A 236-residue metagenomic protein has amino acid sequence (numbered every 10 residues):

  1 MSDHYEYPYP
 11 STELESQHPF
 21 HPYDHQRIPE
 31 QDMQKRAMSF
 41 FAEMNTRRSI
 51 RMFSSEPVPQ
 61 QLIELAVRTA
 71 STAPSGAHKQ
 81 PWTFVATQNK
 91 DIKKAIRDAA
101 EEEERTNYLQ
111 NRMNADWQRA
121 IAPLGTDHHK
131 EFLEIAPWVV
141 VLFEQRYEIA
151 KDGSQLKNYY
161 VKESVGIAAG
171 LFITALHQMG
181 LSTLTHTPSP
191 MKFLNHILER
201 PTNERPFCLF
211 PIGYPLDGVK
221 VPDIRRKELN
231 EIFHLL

Functional and structural regions predicted by a protein language model:
M1-I50, S54-E64, Q88, D98 (+2 more regions): N-terminal accessory segments that position/regulate proteins before the catalytic core
S2, A86-V165: Glycine/small-residue-rich phosphate/adenosyl-binding loop
S2-D32, D127, C208-L236: C-terminal helix-cap and adjacent tail motif
R47, L65-A70, V140, R146-I197: Small-aliphatic-rich amphipathic alpha-helix that forms the alpha element of a beta-alpha
T69-S71, P123-H128, L194-H196, V219: Glycine-rich, charged/polar anion/phosphate-binding loops that engage phosphate groups from diverse ligands
S71-H78: Glycine-rich phosphate/pyrophosphate-binding beta-alpha loops
H78-P81, E134-A136, R205: Short, basic and Ser/Thr-rich N-terminal targeting/leader segments
R105-M113, E199-P222: A glycine-rich helix N-cap at a beta->alpha junction
